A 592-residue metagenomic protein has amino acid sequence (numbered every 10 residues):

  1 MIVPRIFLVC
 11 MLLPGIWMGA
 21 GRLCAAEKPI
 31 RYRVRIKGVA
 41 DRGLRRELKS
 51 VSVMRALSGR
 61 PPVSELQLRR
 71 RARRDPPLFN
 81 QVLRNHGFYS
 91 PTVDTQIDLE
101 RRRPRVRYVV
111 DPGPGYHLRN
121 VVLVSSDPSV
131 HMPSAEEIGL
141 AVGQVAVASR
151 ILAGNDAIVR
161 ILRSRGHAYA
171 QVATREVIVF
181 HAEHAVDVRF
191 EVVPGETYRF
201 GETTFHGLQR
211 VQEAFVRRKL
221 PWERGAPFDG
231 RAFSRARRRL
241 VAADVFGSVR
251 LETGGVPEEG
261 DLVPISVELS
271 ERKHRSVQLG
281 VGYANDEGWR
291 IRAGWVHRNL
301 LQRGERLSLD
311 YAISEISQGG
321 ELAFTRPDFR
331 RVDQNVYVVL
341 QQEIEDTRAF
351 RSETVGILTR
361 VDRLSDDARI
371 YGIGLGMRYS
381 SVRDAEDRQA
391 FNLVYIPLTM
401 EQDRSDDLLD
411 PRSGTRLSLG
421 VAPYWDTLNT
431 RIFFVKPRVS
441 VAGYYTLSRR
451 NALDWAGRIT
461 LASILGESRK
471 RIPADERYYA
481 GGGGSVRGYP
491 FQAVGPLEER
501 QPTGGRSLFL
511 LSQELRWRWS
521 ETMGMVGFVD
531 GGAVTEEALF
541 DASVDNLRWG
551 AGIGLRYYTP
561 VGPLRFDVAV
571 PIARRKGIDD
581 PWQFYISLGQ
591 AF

Functional and structural regions predicted by a protein language model:
M1-L8: Bacterial N-terminal signal peptides that target proteins for export
L8-G15: Bacterial N-terminal signal peptides
G19-A25: Sec/Tat signal peptide C-region and signal peptidase I cleavage site
A26-R46, A56-N285, G294, S308-D328 (+3 more regions): Periplasmic polypeptide-binding modules associated with outer-membrane biogenesis and secretion
P128-P133, D229-S418, W455-G457, V486-G488 (+4 more regions): Gram-negative/organellar outer-membrane beta-barrel architecture
V263, S448-F528, E536: Extracytoplasmic gating/loop element in the C-terminal half of outer-membrane beta-barrel translocons and assembly
T359, R416-W425, I432-L465: Transmembrane beta-barrel strand/turn architecture of Gram-negative outer membrane proteins
R487, L508, G532-G550: Outer-membrane beta-barrel transmembrane domain signature
